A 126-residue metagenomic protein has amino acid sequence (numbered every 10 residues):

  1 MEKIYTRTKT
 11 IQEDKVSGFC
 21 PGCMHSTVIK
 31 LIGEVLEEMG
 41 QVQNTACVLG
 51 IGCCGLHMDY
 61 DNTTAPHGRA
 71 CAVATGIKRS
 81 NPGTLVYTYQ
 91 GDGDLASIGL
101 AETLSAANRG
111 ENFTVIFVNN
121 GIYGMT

Functional and structural regions predicted by a protein language model:
I4-P66: Active-site diphosphate/adenylate-binding microenvironment
I51-Y123: Thiamine diphosphate
